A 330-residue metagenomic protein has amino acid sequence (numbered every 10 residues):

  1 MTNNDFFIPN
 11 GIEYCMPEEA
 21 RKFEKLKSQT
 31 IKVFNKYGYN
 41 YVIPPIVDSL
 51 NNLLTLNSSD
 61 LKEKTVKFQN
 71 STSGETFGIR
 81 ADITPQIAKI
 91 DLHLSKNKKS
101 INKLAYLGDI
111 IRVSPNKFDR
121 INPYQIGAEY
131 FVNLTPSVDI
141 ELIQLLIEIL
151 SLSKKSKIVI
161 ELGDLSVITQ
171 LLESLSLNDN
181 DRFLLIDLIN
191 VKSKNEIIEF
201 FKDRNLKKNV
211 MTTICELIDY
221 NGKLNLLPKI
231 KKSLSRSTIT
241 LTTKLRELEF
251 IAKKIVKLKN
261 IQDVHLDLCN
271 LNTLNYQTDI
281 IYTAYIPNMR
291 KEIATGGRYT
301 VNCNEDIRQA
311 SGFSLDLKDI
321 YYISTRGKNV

Functional and structural regions predicted by a protein language model:
M1-G11, T169-E173, N180, L188: General N-terminal leader/first-domain-start detector
M1-R80, P85: TRNA-binding/sensing appendages of the translation machinery
T2, H93-S100: Phosphate/dinucleotide-binding and metal-coordinating scaffold of catalytic cores in nucleotide-dependent enzymes
E19-Y37, S49, D82-S95, L104-K155 (+1 more regions): Positively charged, Gly/Ser-enriched RNA/tRNA-binding surfaces
P44-E63, G163-E173, N270-D279: Beta-rich nucleic-acid/ligand-interaction surfaces
K64-T72, L177-E199: Acidic, His- and aromatic-enriched active-site or binding-groove loops in soluble protein domains that engage sugars
I79, K99, R120-N122, F131-L142 (+3 more regions): Short, well-structured alpha-helical patches and their helix-loop capping segments that border functional surfaces
L152-S174, D179-R182, N195: Extended alpha-helical scaffolds
